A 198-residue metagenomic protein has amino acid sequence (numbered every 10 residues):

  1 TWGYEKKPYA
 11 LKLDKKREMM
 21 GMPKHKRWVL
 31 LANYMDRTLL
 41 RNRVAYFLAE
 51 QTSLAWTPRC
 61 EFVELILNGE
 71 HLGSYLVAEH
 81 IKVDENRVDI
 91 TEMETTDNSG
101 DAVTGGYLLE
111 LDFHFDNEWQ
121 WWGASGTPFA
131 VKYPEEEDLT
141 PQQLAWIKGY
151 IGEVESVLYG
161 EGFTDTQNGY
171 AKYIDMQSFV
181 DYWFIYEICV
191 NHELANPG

Functional and structural regions predicted by a protein language model:
T1-G198: Phosphate/dinucleotide-binding and metal-coordinating scaffold of catalytic cores in nucleotide-dependent enzymes
